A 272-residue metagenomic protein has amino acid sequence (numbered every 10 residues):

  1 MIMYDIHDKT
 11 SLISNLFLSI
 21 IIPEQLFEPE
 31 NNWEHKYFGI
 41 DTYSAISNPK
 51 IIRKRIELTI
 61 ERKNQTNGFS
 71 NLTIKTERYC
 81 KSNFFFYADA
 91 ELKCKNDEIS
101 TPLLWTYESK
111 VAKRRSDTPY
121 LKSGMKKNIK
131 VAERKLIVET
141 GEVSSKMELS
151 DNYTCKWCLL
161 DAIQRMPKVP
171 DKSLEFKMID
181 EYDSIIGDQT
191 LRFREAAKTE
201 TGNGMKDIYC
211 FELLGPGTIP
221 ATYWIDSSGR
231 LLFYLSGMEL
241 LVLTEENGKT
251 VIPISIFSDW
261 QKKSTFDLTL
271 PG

Functional and structural regions predicted by a protein language model:
M1-V131, V169-G272: Acidic, serine/threonine-rich low-complexity disordered tracts
L121-S173: Surface-exposed beta-loop interaction hotspot
